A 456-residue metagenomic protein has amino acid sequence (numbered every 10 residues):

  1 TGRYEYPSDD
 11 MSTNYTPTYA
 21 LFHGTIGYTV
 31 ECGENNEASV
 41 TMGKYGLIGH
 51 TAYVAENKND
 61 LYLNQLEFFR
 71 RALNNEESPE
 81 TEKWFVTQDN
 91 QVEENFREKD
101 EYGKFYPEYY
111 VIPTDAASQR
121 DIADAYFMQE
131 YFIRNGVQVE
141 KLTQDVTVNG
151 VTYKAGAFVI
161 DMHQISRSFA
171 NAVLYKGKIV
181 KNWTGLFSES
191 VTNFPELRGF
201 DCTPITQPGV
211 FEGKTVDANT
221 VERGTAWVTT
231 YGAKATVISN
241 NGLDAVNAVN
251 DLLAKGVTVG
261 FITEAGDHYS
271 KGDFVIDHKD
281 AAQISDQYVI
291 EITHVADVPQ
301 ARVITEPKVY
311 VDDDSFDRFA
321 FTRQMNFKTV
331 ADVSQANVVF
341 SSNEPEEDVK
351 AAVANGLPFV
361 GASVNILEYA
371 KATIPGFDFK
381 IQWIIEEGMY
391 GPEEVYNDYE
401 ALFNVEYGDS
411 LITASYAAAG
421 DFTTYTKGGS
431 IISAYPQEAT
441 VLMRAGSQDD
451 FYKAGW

Functional and structural regions predicted by a protein language model:
T1-D9, T16-W456: Intrinsic-disorder/low-complexity accessory segments
